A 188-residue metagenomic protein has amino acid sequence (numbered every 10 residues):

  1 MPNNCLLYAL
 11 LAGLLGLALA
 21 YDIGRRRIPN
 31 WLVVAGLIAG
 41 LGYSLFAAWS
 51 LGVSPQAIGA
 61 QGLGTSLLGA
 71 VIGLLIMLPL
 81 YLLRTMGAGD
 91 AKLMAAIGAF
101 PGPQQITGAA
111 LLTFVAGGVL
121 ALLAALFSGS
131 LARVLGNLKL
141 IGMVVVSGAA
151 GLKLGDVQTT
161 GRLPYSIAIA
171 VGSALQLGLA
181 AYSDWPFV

Functional and structural regions predicted by a protein language model:
M1-M86, A91-V188: A membrane-topology feature that recognizes alpha-helical transmembrane segments and their immediate juxtamembrane
